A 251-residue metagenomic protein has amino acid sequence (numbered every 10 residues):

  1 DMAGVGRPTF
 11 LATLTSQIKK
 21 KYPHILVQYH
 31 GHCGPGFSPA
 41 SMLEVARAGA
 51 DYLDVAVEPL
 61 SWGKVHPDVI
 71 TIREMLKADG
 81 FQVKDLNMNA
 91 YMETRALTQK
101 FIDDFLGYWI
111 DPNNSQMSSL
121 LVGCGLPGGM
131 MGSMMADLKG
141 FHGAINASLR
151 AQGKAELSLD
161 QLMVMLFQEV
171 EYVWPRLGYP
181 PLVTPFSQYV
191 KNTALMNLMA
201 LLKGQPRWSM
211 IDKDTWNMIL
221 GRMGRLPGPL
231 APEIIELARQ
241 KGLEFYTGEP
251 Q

Functional and structural regions predicted by a protein language model:
D1, I25-G31, L53-V55: Hydrophobic faces of well-ordered beta-strands that scaffold small-molecule active sites in alpha/beta enzyme cores
A3-K19, W62-R73: Active-site-adjacent beta->alpha loops and helix N-cap segments on the catalytic face of soluble alpha/beta enzymes
L11-Y29, R73-D85: Alpha-helix-loop-beta-strand connector modules within alpha/beta enzyme cores
P35-D51: Catalytic cores of alpha/beta
A46-E58, W62: An N-terminal structural lobe/cap that precedes and organizes the functional/catalytic core across diverse proteins
G49, I72, V170: Conserved, mostly hydrophobic/aromatic
D79-I110: A structural-propensity feature for long, helix-poor, extended segments
N113-Q251: Terminal or standalone catalytic/regulatory effector modules within metabolic enzymes and repeat proteins
